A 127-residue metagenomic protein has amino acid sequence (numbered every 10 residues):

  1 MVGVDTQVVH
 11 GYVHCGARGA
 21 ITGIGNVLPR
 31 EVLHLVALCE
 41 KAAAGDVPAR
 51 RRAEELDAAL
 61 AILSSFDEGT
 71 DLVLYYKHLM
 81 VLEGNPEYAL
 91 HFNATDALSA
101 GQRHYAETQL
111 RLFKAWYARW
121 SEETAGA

Functional and structural regions predicted by a protein language model:
M1-Q7: Glycine-rich beta-to-alpha transition loops that act as phosphate-gripper elements at the mouths of alpha/beta enzyme
Q7-A127: Structured C-terminal cap/extension of enzyme domains
